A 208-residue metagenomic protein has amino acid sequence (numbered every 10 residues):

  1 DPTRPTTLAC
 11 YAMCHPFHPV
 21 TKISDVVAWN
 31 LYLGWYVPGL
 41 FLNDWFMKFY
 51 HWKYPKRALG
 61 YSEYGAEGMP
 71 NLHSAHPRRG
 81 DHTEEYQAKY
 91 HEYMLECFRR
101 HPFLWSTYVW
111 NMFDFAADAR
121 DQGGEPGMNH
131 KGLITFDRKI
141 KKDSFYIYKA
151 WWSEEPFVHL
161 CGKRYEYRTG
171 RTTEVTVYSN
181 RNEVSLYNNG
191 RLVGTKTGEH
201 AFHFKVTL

Functional and structural regions predicted by a protein language model:
D1-T197, H203-L208: Extended substrate-binding grooves/exosites of carbohydrate-active enzymes
